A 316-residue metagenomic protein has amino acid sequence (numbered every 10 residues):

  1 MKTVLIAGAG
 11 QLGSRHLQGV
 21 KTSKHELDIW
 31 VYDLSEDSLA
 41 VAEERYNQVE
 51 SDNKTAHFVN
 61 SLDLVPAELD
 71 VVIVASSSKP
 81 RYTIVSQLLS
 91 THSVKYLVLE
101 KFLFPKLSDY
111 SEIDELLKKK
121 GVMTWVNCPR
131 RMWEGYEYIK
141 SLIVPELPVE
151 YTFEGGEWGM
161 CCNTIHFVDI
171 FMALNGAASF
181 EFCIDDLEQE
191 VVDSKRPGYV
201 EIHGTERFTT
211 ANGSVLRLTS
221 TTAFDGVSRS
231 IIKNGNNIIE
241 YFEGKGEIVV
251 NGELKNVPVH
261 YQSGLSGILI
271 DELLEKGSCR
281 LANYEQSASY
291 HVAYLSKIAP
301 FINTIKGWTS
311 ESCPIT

Functional and structural regions predicted by a protein language model:
M1-S51: N-terminal Rossmann-like dinucleotide-binding module
E26, V71-S76, E272-T316: C-terminal helix-rich "cap/oligomerization" subdomain common to oxidoreductases
Q48-H57, K119-V122: A short helix-to-beta-strand connector/capping loop
D52-E68: Short acidic low-complexity segments
V71-V74, S78, Y82-R131: Beta-strand-loop-alpha-helix segment that lines the small-molecule cofactor/substrate pocket of alpha/beta enzymes
E134-E150: Rossmann-like NAD(P)H-binding beta-loop-alpha module
Y151-D225, E285-S289: Rossmann-like dinucleotide-binding domain that binds NAD(P)(H)
R196-E201, F208-L273, S278-E285: NAD(P)-dinucleotide binding in Rossmann-like oxidoreductases
